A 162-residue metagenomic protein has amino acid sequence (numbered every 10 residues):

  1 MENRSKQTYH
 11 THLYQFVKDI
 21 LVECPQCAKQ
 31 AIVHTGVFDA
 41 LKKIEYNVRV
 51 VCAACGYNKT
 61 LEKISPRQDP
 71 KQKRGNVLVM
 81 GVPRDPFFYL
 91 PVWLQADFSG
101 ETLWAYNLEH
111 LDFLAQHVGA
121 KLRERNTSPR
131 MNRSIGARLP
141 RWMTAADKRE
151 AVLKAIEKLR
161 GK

Functional and structural regions predicted by a protein language model:
M1-R74: N-terminal cysteine/histidine-rich coordination modules
Y14-V17, K42-E45, D97-W104, W142: Short, charged/polar micro-motifs that form catalytic or ligand-binding hotspots
C27, G36, C52-G56, G75 (+5 more regions): Residue-identity detector for glycine
G56, F87, L111, D147-A151: Non-transmembrane, interaction-prone segments in cytosolic or luminal domains
N58-L61, A120, E124, R149: Amphipathic alpha-helical interaction surfaces
S65-N132, R141: Extended interfacial segments that mediate partner engagement and assembly in macromolecular machines
I135-K162: C-terminal, charged low-complexity interaction regions
